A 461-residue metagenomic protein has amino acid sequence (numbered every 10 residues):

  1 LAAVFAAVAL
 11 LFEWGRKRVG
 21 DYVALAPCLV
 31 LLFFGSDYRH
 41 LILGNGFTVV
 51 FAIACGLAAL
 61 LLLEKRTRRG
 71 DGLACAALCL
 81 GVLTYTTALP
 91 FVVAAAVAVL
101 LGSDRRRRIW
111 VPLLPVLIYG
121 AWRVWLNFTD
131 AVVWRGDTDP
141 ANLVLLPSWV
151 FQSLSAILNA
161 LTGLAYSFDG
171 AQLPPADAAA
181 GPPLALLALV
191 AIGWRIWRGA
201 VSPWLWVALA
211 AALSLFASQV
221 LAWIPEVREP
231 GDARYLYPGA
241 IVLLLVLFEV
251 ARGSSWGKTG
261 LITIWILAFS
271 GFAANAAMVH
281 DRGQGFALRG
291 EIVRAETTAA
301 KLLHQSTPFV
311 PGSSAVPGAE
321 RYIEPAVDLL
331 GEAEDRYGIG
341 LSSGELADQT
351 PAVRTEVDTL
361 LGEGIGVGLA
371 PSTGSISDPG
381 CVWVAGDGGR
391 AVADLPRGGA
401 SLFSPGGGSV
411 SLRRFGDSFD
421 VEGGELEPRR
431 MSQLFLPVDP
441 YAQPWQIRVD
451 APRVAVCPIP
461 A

Functional and structural regions predicted by a protein language model:
L1-L25, V97-V99, R105-R106, V133-A141 (+3 more regions): Intrinsically disordered, polar/acidic, low-complexity terminal segments
V4-A9, L25-I53: Aromatic- and kink-enriched transmembrane "portal" helix at the membrane-lumen/periplasm boundary that abuts
A26-P27, L117, G199-W223, W265-A268: Transmembrane alpha-helix segments characteristic of polytopic inner-membrane glycan-assembly/cell-envelope
S36-I42, V82, W122-W125, I192-R195 (+2 more regions): Transmembrane-helix signature of polytopic, lipid-linked glycan biosynthesis machinery
L41, V49, V227-G253: Hydrophobic/aromatic-rich transmembrane helices and adjacent perimembrane loops
G56-D71, A251: Membrane-interface transmembrane helices that cradle and orient dolichyl/undecaprenyl
G70-T86, F91-V99: Membrane-interface alpha helices of multi-pass inner-membrane proteins
P90-A121: Perimembrane helix-loop-helix junctions
